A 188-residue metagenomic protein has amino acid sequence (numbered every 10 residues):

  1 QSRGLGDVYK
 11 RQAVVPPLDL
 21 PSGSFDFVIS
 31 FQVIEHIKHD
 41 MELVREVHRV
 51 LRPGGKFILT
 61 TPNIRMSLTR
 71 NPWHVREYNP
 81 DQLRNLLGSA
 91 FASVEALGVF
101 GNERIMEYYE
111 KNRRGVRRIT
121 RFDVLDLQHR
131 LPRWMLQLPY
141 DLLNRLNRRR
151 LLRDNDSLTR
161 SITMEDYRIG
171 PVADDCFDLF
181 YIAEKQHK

Functional and structural regions predicted by a protein language model:
Q1-Y9: Single conserved hydrophobic/aromatic residue that forms the stacking wall/gate of nucleotide- or nucleobase-binding
S2, V33-H36, Q186-H187: Intrinsic disorder/low-complexity segments enriched in polar/small residues
K10, P16, F27, K38-R52 (+1 more regions): S-adenosyl-L-methionine-dependent methyltransferase catalytic module, highlighting the catalytic core
P17-S22: Short conserved loop adjoining the S-adenosyl-L-methionine
F27-V33: A short beta-strand submotif of the Rossmann-like class I SAM-dependent methyltransferase core that lines
